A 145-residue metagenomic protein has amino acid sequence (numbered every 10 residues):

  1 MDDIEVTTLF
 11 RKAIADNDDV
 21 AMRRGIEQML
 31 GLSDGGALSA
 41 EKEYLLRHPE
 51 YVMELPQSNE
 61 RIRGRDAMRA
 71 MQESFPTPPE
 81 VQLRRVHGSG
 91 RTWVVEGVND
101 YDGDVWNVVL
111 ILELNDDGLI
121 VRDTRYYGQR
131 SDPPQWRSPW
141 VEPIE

Functional and structural regions predicted by a protein language model:
M1-E50: Short acidic-aromatic low-complexity motifs
M1-R11, R69-E145: A beta-strand edge to alpha-helix "cap/lid" segment located at domain peripheries
D16-D19, P49-Y51, L55, E96-G97 (+1 more regions): Aromatic-enriched hydrophobic runs in primary sequence
A21-I26, R61, V94, I120: Generic alpha-helical hydrophobic packing signal
R24, A37-R91, D132: A solvent-exposed, acidic/Ser-Thr-rich amphipathic alpha-helical stretch
G31, Q57-N59, D100: Short histidine/acidic/glycine/proline-rich micro-motifs that form metal- and phosphate-coordinating active-site loops
L32-A37, K42, Y51, W93-V95 (+2 more regions): Generic hydrophobic/packing signal
